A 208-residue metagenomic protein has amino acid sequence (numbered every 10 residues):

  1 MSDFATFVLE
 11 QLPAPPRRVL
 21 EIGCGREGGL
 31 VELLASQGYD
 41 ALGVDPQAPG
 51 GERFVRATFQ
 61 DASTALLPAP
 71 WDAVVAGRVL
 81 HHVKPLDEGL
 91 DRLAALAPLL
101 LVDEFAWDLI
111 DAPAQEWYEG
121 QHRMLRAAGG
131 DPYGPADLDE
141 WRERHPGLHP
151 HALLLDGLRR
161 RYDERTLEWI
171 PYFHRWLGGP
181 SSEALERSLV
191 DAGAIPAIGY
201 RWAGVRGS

Functional and structural regions predicted by a protein language model:
M1-P16: Conserved alpha-helix/loop element of class I SAM-dependent methyltransferases that forms part of the SAM/SAH-binding
P16-G25: Conserved class I S-adenosyl-L-methionine
G25-S63: Class I SAM-dependent methyltransferase SAM/SAH-binding core
V75: A conserved beta-strand element that flanks and buttresses the S-adenosyl-L-methionine
V83-A94: A short, conserved alpha-helix within the catalytic core of class I
L101-G129: Conserved class I S-adenosyl-L-methionine
H145-L167: Short alpha-helix
L155-D156, T166-S208: A C-terminal cap/extension of S-adenosyl-L-methionine-dependent methyltransferases that defines the acceptor-substrate
